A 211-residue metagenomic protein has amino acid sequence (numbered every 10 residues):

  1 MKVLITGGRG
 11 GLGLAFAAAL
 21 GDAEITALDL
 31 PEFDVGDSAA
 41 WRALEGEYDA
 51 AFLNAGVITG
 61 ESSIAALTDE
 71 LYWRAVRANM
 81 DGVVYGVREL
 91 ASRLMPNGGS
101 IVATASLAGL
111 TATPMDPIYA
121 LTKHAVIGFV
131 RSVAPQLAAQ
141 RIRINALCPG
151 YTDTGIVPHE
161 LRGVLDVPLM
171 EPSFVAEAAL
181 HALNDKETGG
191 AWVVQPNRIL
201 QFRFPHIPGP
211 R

Functional and structural regions predicted by a protein language model:
R9, G13-A17: N-terminal Rossmann NAD(P)H-binding glycine-rich loop of SDR-like oxidoreductase domains
S62-I64, L71-W73: Substrate-binding pocket helix/loop in short-chain dehydrogenase/reductase
V87, T122: Active-site helix of classical SDR
S92, P135-Q136: Alpha-helical segment proximal to the catalytic Tyr-Lys
S106: Residue(s) in the substrate-gating loop at a strand-loop-helix junction that position the organic substrate next
T111-I118, A139: Active-site loop immediately N-terminal to the catalytic Tyr-X3-Lys motif of short-chain dehydrogenase/reductase
A146, R162-P205: C-terminal helical subdomain
